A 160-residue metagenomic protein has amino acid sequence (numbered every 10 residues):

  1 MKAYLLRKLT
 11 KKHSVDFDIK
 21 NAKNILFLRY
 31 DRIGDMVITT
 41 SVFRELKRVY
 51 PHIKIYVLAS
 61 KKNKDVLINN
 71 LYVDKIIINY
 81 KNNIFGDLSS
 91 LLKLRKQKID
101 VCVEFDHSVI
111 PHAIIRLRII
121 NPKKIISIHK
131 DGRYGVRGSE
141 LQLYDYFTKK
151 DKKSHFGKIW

Functional and structural regions predicted by a protein language model:
M1-W160: Catalytic machinery of carbohydrate-active enzymes, primarily nucleotide-sugar-dependent glycosyltransferases
